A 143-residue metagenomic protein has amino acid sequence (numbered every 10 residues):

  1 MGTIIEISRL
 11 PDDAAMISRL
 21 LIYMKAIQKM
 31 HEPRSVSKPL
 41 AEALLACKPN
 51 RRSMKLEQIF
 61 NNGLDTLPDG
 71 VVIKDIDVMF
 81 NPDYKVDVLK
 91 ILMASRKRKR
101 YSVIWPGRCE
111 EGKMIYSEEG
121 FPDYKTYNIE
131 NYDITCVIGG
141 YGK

Functional and structural regions predicted by a protein language model:
M1-S35: Glycine-rich P-loop/Walker A and Walker A-like loops and their local beta1-loop-alpha1 context in P-loop NTPases
A14-L20, G70-V72, R100-S102: Residue-level preference for the first positions of well-ordered beta-strands
S18-A26, D75-N81, W105-G107: Structural motif
E32-S35, A43, C109-E111: NAD-dependent ADP-ribosyltransferases
S35-L40, S102-P106: A generic structural motif
L40-L64: Short glycine-rich substrate-engagement loop in P-loop NTPases that contacts/grips substrate
T66-Y84: Conserved P-loop NTPase "ATPase switch" module shared by AAA+ and STAND
V78-K143: Replace "adjacent to P-loop NTPase cores in ATP/GTP-dependent enzymes" with "adjacent to NTP-binding cores
